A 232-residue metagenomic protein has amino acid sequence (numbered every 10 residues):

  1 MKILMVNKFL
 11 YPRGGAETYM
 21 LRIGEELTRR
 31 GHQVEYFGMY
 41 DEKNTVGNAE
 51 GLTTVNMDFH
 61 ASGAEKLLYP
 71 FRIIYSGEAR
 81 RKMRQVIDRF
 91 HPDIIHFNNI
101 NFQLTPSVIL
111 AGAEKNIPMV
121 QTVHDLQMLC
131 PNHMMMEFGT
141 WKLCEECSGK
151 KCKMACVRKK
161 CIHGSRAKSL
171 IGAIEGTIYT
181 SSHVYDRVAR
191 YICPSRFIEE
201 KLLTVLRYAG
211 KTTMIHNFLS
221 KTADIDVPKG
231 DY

Functional and structural regions predicted by a protein language model:
M1-I3: Extreme N-terminal starter segment of soluble prokaryotic enzymes
N7-R13, M20, E25-G77, R81-R89: N-terminal strand-loop element at the rim of the active site of nucleotide-sugar-dependent glycosyltransferases
Y40, F197, F218: Carbohydrate-associated surface elements
R84-L104, P118-T122, Q127: Short N-terminal targeting/anchoring amphipathic segment
E114, Q127, T140-R190, V205: Membrane-proximal helix-turn-helix segments that form the acceptor-binding/catalytic region of lipid-linked
K115-M119, A209-G210: A short helix->loop->beta-strand "cap" motif at the edges of active sites that frequently abuts
Q121, D186-R196: A short beta-strand/loop micro-motif in the catalytic core of glycosyltransferases that engages the nucleotide-sugar
L203-T204, M214, F218-Y232: Acidic anion/phosphate-binding donor-loop and adjacent secondary structure in glycosyltransferase catalytic cores
